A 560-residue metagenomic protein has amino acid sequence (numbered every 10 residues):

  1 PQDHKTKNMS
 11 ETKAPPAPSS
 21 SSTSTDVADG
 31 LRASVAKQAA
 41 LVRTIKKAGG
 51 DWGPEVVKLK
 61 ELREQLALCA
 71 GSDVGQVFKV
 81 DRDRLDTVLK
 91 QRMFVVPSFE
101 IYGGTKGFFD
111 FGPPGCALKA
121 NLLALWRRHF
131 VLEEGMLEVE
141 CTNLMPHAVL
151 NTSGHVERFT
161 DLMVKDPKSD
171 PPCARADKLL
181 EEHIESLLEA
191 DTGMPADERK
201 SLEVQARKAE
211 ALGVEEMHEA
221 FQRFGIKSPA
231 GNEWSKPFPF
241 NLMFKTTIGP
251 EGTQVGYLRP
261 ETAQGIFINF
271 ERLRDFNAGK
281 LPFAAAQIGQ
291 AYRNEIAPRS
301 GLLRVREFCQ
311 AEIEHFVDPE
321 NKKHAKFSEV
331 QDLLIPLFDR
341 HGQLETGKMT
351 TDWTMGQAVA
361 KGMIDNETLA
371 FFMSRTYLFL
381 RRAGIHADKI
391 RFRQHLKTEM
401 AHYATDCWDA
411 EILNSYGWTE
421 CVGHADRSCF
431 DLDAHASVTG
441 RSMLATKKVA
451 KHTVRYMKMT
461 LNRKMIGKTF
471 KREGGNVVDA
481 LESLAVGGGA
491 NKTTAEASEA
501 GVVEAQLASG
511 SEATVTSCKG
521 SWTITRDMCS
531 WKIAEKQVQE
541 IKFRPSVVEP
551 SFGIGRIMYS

Functional and structural regions predicted by a protein language model:
P1-N8: Short, Lys/Arg-enriched N-terminal segments with co-localized hydrophobic residues within the first ~10-30 amino acids
K5, L31, Q38-L41, E499 (+1 more regions): Generic short amphipathic/hydrophobic targeting helices enriched at N-termini, encompassing Sec-type signal peptides
K13-R32: Short, charge/polar-rich alpha-helical segments
D26-K37, V80-R84, N121: N-terminal amphipathic/basic helix or basic patch
A28-I45, L62-Q65, C69: Non-transmembrane amphipathic alpha-helical segments
R32, W52-K60: Short, charged, amphipathic alpha-helical segments
T44-P54: Charged, low-complexity interaction regions
G71-S560: TRNA-recognition modules of translation machinery and tRNA-sensing kinases, especially anticodon-binding
